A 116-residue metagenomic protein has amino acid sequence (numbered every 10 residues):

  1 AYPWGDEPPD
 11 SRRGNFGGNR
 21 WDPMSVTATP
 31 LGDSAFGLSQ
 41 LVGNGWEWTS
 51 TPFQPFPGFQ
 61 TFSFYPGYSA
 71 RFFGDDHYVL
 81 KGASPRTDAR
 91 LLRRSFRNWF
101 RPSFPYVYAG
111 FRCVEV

Functional and structural regions predicted by a protein language model:
A1-F96: Functional-site microenvironments in short loops/helix caps that host divalent-cation chemistry
G74, S103-P105: A generic structural micro-feature
P105-V116: Short, structured beta-strand segments at or near domain termini in extracellular proteins/domains
